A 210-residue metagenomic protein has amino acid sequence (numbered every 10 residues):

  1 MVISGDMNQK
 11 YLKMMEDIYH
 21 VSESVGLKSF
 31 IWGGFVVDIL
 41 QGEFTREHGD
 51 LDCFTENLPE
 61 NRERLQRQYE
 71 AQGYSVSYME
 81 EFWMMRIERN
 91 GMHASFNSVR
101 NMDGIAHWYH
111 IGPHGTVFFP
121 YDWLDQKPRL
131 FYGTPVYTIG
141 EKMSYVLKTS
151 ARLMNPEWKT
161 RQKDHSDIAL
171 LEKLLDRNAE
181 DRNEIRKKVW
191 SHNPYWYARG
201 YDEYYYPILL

Functional and structural regions predicted by a protein language model:
M1-I31, R177-E184: Helical scaffold of the NTase/Pol beta-like nucleotidyltransferase catalytic core
Y19, F82-M84, L124-P128: Short, acidic/polar N-cap/turn motifs at the starts of alpha helices
Y19-L51, T55-Q66, G140: Active-site nucleotide-donor binding segment shared across nucleotidyl transfer reactions
L27, Y69, Y74-S75, R177: Short aromatic/hydrophobic-glycine micro-motifs
S29, V76, V136: Hydrophobic anchor at the start of a short beta-strand that flanks the dinucleotide cofactor-binding loop
Q72-G112: Conserved catalytic core of two-metal-ion nucleotidyltransferases
A106-L210: Catalytic cores of NTP-dependent nucleotidyl/adenyl transfer enzymes across multiple folds
